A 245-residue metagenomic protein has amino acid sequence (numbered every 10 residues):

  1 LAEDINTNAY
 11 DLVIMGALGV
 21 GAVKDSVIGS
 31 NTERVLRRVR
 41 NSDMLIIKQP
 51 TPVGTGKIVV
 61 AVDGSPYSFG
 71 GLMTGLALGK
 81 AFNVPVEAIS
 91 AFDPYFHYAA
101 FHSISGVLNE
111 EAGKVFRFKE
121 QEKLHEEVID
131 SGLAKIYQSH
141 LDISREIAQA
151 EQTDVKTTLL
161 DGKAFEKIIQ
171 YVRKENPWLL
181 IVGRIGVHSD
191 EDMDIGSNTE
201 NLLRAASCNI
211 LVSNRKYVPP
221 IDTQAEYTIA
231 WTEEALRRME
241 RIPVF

Functional and structural regions predicted by a protein language model:
L1-T51, I169-Y217: Gly/Ser-rich helix-loop-strand patches that form or flank binding pockets for ribonucleotide-derived cofactors
L1-V13, H125-L180: Structural beta-alpha unit
V20, T32-M73, A77-A81: Conserved, well-structured beta-alpha core segment at the onset of a catalytic domain
G56, P219-E226: Glycine-rich, charge-decorated loop segments at or immediately adjacent to ligand/cofactor-binding or catalytic sites
K57-K123, I147-E151, K156-T158: Small/aliphatic-rich secondary-structure junction motif
S65, G162-K163, V244: Loop/turn elements at beta-strand to alpha-helix junctions within RNA-recognition modules
Y98-H102, I169-Q170, D192-M193, D222-Q224: Short, well-ordered secondary-structure micro-motifs
T223-F245: Non-catalytic accessory segments flanking P-loop/AAA+ NTPase cores
